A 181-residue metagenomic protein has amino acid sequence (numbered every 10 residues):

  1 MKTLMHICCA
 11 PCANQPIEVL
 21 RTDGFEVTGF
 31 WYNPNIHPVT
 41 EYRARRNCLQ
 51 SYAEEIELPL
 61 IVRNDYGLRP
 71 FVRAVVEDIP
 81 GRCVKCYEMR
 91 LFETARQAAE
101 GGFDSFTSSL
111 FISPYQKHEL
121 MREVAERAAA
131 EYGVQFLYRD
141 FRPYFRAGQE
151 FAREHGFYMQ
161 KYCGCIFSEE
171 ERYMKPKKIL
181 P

Functional and structural regions predicted by a protein language model:
M1-P181: Nucleotide-activated chemistry modules centered on ATP-dependent adenylation/adenylyltransferase
